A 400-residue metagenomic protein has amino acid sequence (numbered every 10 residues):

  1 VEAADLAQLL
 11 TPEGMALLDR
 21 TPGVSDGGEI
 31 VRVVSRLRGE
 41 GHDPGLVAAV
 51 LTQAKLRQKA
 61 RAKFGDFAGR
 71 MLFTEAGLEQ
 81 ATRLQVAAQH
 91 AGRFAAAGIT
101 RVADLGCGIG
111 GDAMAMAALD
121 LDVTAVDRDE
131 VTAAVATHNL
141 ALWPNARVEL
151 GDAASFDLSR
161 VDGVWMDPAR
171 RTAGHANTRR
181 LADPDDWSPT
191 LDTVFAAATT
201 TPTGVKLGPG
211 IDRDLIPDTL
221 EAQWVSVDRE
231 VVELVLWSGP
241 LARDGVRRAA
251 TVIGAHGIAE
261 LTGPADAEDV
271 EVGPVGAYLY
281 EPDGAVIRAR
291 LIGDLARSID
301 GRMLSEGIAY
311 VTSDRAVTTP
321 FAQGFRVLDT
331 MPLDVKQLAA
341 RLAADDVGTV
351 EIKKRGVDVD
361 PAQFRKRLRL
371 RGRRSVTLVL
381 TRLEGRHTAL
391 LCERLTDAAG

Functional and structural regions predicted by a protein language model:
V1-G400: SAM-dependent transferase fold signal centered on methyltransferase-like domains, encompassing both Class I
